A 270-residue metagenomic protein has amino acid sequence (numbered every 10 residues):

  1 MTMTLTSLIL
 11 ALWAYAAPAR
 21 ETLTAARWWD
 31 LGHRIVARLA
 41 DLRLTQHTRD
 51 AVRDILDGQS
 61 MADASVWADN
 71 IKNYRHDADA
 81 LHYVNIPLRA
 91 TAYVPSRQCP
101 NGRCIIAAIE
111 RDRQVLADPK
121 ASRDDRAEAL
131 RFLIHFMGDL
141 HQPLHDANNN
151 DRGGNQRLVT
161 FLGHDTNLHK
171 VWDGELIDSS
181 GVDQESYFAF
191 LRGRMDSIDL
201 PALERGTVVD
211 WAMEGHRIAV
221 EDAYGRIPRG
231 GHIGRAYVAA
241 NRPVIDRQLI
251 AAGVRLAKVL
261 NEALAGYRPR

Functional and structural regions predicted by a protein language model:
M1-T6: Bacterial N-terminal signal peptides that target proteins for export
S7-A19: Hydrophobic h-region of N-terminal signal peptides that target proteins for export in Gram-negative bacteria
R20-F136, P143-R270: N-terminal, motif-rich segments that launch catalysis or mediate targeting to/interaction with membranes, typified by
